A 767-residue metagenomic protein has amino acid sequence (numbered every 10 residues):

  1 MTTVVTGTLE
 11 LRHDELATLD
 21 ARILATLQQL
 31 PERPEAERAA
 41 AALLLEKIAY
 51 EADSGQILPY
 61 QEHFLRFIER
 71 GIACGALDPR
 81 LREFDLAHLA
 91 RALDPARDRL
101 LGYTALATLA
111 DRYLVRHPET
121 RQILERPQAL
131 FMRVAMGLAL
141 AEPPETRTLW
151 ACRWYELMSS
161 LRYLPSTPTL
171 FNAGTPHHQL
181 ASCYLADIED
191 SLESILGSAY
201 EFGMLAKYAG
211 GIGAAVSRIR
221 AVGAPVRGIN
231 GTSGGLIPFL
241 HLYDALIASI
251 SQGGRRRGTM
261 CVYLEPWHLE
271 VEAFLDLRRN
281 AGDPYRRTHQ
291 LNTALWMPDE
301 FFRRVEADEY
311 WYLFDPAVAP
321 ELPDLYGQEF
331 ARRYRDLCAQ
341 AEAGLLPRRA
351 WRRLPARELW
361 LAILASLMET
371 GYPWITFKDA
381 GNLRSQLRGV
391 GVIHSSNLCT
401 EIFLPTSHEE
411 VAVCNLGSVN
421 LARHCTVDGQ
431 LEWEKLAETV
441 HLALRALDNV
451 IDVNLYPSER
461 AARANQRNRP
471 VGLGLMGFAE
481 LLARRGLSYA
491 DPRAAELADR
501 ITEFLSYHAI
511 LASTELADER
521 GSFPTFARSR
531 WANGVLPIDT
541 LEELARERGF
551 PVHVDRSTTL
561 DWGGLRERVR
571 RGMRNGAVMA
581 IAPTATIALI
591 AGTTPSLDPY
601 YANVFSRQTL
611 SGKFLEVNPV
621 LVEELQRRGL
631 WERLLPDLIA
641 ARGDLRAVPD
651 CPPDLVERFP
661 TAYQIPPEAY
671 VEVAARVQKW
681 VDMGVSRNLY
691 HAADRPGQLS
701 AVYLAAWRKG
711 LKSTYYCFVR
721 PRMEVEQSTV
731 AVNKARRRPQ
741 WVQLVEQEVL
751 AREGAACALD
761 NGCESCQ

Functional and structural regions predicted by a protein language model:
M1-Q767: Extended catalytic cores of very large enzyme megasubunits
